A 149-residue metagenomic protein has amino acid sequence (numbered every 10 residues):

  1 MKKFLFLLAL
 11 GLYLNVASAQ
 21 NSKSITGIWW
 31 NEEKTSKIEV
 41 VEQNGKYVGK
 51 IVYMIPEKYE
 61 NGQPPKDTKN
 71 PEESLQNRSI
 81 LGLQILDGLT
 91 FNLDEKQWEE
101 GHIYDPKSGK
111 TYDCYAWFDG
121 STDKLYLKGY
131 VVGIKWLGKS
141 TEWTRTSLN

Functional and structural regions predicted by a protein language model:
M1-N21: Bacterial Sec-dependent N-terminal signal peptides
S22-S36, I51, E100, W143-R145: Tryptophan-anchored aromatic micro-motifs
W29-N31, E99-P106, L127-Y130: Short beta-strand segments that buttress and anchor functional surface loops
K34-K37, Q84, G109-C114, W136-S140: Short, surface-exposed coil-to-beta transition loops
V41-D113: Central antiparallel beta-sheet cores of small beta-barrel/beta-sandwich binding domains
E42-N44, I51-Y53, F118, G129-V131 (+1 more regions): A mature extracytoplasmic/lumenal domain signature
D123-Y126, S140: Short, compact, well-ordered microdomains
V131-N149: Edge beta-strand at a domain terminus
